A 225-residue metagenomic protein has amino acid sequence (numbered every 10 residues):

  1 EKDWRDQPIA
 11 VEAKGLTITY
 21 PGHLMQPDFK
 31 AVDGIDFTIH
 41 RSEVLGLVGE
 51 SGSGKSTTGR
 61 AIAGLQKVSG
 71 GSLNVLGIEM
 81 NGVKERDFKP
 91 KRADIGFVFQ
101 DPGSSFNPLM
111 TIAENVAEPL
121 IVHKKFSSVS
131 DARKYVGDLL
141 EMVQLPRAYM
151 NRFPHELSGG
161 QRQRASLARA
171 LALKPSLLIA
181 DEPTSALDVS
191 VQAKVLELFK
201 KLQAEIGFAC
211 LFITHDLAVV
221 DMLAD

Functional and structural regions predicted by a protein language model:
V48-G49: The feature captures the beta-strand-to-loop junction immediately N-terminal to the Walker
A63: Helix-to-loop junction immediately C-terminal to a conserved catalytic motif
G71-E79, K91: Conserved ABC transporter NBD signature motif
V116, L167, V195: Hydrophobic anchor residue at the start of the ABC signature
S130-A148: Conserved ABC ATPase "signature" region
F153-L157, Q161: Conserved ABC ATPase signature
A172-S176: A short, proline-enriched helix->beta-strand linker immediately N-terminal to the Walker B motif in ABC-type P-loop
